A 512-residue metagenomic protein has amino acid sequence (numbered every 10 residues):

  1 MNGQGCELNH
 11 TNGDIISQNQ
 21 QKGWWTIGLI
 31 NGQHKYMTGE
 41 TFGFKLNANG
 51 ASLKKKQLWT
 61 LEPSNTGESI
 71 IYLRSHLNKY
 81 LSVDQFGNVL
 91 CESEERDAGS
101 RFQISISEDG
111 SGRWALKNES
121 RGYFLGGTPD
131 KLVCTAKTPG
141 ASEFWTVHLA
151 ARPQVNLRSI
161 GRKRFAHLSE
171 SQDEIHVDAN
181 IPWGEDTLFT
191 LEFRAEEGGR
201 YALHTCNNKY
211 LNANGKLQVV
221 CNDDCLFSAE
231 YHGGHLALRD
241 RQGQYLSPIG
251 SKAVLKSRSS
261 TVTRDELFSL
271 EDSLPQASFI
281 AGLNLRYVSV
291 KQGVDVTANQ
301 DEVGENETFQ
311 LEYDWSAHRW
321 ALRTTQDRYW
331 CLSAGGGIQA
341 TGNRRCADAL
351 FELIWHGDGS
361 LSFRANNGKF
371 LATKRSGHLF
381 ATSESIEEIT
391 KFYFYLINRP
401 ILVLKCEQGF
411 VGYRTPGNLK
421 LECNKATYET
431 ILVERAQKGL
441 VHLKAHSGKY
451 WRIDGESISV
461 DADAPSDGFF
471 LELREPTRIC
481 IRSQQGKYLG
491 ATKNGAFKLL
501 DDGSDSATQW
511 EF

Functional and structural regions predicted by a protein language model:
M1-F512: Lectin-like carbohydrate-binding module/patch detector with strong preference for beta-trefoil
